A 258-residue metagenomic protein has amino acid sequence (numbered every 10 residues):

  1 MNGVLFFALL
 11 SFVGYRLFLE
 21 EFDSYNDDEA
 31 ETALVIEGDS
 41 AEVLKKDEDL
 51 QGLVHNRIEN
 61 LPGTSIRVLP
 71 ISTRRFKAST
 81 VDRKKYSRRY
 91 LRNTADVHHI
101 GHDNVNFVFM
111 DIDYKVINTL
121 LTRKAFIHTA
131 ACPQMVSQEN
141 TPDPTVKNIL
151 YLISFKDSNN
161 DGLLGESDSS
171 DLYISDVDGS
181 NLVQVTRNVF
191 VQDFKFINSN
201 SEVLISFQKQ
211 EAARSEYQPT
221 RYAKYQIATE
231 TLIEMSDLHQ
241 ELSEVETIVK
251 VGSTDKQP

Functional and structural regions predicted by a protein language model:
G3-F6, F12-P258: Sequence signature of WD/YWTD-type beta-propeller architectures
